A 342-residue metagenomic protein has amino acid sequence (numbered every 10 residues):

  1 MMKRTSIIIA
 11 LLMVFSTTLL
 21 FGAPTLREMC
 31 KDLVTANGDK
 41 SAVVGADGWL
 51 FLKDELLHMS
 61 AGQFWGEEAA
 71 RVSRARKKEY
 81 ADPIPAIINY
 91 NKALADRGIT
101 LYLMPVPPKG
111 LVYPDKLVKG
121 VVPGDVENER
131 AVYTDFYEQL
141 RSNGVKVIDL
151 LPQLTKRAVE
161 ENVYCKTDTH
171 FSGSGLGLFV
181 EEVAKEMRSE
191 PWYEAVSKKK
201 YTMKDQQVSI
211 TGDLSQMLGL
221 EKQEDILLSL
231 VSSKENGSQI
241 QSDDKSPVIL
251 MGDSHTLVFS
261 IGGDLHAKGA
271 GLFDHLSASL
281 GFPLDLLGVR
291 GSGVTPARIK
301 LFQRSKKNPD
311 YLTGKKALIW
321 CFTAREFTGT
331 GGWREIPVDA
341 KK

Functional and structural regions predicted by a protein language model:
M1-I8: Bacterial N-terminal signal peptides that target proteins for export
I9-T17: Bacterial N-terminal signal peptides
S16-K342: Extracellular glycan-modifying ectodomains
